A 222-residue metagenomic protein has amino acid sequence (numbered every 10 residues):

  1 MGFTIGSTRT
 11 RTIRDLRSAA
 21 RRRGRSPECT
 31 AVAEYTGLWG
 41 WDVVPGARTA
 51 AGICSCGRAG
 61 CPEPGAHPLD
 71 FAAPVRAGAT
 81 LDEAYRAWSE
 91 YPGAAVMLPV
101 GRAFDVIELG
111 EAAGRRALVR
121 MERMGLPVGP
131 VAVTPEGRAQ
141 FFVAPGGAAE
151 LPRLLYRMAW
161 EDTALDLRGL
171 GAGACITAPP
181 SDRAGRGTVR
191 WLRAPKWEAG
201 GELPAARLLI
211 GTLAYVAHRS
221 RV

Functional and structural regions predicted by a protein language model:
G2-E136, G146, K196-V222: Signature for HUH/AEP ssDNA processing cores
F141: Catalytic core of tubulin tyrosine ligase-like
G146-V222: DNA replication initiation modules
